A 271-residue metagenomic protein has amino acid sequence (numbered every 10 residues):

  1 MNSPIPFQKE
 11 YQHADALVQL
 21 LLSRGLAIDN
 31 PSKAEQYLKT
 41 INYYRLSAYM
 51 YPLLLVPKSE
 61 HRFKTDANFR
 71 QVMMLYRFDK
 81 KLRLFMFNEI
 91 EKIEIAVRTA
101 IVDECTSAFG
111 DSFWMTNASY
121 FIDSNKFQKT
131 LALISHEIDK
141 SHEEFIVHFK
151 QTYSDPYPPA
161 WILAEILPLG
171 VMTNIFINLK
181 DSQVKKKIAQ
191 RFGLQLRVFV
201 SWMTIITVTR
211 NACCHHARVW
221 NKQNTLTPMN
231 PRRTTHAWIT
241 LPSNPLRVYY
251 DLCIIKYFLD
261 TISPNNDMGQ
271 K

Functional and structural regions predicted by a protein language model:
M1-V208, W220-K271: Extended intrinsically disordered or low-complexity regions, especially N/C-terminal cytosolic tails and loops, rather
H216: Acidic/aromatic/glycine-rich contiguous surface patches that form carbohydrate-binding/processing clefts and analogous
